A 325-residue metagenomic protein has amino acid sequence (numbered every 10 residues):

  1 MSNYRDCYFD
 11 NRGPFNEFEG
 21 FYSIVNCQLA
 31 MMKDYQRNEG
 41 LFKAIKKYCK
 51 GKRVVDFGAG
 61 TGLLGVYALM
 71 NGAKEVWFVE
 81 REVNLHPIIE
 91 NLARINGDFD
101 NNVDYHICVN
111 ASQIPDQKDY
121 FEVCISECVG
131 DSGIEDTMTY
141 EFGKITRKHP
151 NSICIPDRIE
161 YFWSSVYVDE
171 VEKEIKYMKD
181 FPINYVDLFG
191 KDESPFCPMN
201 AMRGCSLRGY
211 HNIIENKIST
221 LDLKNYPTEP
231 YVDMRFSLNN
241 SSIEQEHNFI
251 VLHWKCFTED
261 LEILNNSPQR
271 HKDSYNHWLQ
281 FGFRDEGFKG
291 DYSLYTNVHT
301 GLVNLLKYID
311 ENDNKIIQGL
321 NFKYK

Functional and structural regions predicted by a protein language model:
S2-F57, G62-K325: Class I SAM-binding transferase module
